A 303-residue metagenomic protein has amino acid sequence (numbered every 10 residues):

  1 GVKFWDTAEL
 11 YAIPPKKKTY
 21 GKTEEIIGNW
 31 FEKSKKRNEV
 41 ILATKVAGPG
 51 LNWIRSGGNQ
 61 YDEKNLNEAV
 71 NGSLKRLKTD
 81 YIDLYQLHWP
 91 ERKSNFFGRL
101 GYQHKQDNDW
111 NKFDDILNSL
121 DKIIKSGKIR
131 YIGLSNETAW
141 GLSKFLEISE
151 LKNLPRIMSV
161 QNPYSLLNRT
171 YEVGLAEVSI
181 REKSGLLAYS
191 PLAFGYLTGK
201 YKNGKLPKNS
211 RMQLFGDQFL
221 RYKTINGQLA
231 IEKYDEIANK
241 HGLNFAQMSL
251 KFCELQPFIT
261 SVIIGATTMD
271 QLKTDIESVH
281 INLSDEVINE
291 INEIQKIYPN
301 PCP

Functional and structural regions predicted by a protein language model:
G1-V46, K64-N67, N71, D80 (+1 more regions): N-terminal binding-site loop/beta-alpha segment at the start of enzyme catalytic domains that lines or forms
W5-T7, I82, I132, M248: Alpha-helix N-cap/helix-start motif at helix boundaries, enriched for small hydrophobics
A8-A12, K22, V46, H88-P90 (+2 more regions): Short, solvent-exposed turn/loop segments enriched in Gly/Ser/Thr/Pro and often Arg
Y11-P15, G50-R55, S94-N95: A short acidic, helix-capping loop that chelates divalent metal ions and anchors anionic groups
I41-K45, L84-L87, L187-S190: Non-cysteine beta-strand/loop elements that form the S-adenosyl-L-methionine
N52-K64, H104-N111: Active-site mouth loops of central-metabolism enzymes
D62-R76, L142-L146: Short, acidic/polar
P90-E293: Beta/alpha (TIM)-barrel catalytic core signal, keyed to glycine-rich beta->alpha loops juxtaposed to Asp/Glu that bind
